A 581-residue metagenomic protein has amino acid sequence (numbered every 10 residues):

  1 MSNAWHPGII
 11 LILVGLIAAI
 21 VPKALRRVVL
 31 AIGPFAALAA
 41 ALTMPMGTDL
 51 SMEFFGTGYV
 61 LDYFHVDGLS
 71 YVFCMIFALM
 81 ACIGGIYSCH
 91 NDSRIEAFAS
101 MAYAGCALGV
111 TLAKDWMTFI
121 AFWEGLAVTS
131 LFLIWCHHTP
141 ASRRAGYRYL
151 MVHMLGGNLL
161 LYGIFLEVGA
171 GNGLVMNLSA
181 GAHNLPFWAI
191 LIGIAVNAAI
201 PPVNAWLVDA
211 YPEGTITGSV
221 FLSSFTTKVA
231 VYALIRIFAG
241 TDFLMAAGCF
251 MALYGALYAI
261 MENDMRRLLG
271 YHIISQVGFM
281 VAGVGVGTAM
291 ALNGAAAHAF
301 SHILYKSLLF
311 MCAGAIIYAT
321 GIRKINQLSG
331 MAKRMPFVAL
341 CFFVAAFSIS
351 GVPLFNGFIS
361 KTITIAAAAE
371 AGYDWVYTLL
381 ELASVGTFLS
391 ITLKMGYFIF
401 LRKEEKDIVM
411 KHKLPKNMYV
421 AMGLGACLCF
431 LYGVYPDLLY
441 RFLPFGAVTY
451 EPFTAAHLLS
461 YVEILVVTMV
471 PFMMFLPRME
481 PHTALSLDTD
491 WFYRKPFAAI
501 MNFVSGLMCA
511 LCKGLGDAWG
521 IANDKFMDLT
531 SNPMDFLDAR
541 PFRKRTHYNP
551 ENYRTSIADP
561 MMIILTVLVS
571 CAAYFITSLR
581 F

Functional and structural regions predicted by a protein language model:
M1-F98, N172-L178, A205, K495-A498 (+2 more regions): Transmembrane helix-loop-helix hairpins at membrane boundaries of multipass inner-membrane proteins
K23-P34, R144-M151, K333-C341, H412-L424 (+1 more regions): Alpha-helical transmembrane segments and their helix-start/interface "positive-inside/aromatic belt" motifs in integral
D49-F64, A170-G181, I235-I237, K361-A368 (+1 more regions): Membrane-interface helix termini and inter-helical loops of multi-pass transporters
T57-V72, A180-W188, A367-L379, Y450-A456: Short aromatic-rich membrane-water interface segments that cap or initiate transmembrane helices in multi-pass membrane
V66-F77, L191-V196, Y377-G386, T454-F472: Hydrophobic alpha-helical transmembrane segments
I83-F119, V128-K413, V434: Hydrophobic transmembrane alpha-helices and their helix-loop junctions in integral membrane proteins
H412-V467: Hard-cation-handling environments
R441-A455, M479-F581: Aromatic-capped, Gly/Pro-kinked transmembrane alpha-helices
